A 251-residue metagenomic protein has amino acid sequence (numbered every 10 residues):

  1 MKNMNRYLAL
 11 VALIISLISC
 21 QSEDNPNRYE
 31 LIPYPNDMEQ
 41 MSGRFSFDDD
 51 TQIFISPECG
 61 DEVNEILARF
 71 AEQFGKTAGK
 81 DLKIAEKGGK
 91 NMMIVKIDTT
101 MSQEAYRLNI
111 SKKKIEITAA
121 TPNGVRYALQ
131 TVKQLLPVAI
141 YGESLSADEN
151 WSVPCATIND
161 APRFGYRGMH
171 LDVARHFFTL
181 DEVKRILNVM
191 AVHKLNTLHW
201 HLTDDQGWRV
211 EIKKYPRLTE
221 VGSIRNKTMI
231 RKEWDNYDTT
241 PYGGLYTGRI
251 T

Functional and structural regions predicted by a protein language model:
M1-E30: Bacterial Sec-dependent N-terminal signal peptides
M4-L8, M92, T99, K227 (+1 more regions): Short linear motifs in intrinsically disordered/low-complexity regions
R6-L8, L67, M101, R175: Low-complexity, compositionally biased segments
A12-L17, P35, A71, G222: Generic low-complexity, intrinsically disordered sequence content enriched in small uncharged/hydrophobic residues
C20-R167: Acidic, contiguous N-terminal accessory segments
M101-T251: Feature activates predominantly on carbohydrate-active enzymes
